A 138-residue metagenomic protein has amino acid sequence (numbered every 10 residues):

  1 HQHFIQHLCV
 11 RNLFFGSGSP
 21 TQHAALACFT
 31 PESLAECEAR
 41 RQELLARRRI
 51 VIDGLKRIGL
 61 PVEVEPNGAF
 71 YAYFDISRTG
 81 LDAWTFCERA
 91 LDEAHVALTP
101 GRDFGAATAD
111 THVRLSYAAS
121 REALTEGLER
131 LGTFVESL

Functional and structural regions predicted by a protein language model:
H1-L138: PLP-dependent class I/II
